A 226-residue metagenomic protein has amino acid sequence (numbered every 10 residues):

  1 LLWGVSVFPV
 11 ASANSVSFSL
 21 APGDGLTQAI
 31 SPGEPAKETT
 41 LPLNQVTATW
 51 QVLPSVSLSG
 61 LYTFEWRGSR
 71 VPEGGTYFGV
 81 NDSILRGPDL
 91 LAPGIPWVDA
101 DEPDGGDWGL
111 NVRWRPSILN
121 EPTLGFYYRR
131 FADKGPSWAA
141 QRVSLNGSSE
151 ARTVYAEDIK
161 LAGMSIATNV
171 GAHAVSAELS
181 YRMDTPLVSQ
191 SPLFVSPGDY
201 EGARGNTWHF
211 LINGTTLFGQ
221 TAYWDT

Functional and structural regions predicted by a protein language model:
L1, V46-W50, L110-W114, F126 (+3 more regions): Residues on the lipid-exposed face of transmembrane beta-strands in outer-membrane beta-barrel proteins
L1-D82: Outer membrane beta-barrel
W3-V7, G60-F64, L124-R130, A177-Y181 (+1 more regions): Transmembrane beta-barrel strands of outer-membrane/channel proteins
A13-S19, V71-Y77, P136-V143, L187-F194: Outer-membrane beta-barrel translocator domains and adjoining extracellular loop/strand segments of Gram-negative
I30-E34, D89-D99, S148-R152, V195-A203: Extracellular loop and loop/strand-boundary signature of outer-membrane beta-barrel proteins
T40-N44, D104-W108, D158-A162, R204-F210: Residues that define the transmembrane beta-barrel architecture of outer-membrane proteins
L41, L53-S55, S117-L119, F131 (+3 more regions): Outer-membrane beta-barrel channels and translocator barrels
A203-T226: C-terminal structural cap/anchor segments
